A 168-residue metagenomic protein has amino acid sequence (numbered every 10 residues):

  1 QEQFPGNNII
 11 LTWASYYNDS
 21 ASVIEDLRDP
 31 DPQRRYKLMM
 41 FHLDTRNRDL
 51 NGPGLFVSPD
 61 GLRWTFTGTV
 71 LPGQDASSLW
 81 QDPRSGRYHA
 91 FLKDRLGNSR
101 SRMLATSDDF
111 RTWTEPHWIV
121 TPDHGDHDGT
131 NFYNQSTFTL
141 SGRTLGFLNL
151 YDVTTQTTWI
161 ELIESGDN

Functional and structural regions predicted by a protein language model:
Q1-T130, T139-N168: Beta-rich carbohydrate-recognition and catalytic domains
Y133: Eukaryotic intrinsically disordered and solvent-exposed regulatory patches
S136: Acidic/histidine-rich catalytic neighborhood
